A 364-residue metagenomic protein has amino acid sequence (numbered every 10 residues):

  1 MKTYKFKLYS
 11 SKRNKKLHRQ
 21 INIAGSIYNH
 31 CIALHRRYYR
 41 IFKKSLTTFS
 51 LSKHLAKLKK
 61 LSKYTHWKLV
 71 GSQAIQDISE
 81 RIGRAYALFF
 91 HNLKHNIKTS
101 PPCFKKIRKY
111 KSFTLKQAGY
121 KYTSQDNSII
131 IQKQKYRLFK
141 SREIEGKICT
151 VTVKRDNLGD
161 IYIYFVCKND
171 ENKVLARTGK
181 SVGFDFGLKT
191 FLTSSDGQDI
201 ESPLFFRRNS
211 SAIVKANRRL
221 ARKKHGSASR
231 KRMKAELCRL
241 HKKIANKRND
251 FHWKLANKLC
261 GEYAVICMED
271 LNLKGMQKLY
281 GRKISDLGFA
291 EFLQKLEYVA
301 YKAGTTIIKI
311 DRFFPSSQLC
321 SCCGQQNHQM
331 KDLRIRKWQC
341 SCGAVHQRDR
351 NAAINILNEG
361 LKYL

Functional and structural regions predicted by a protein language model:
M1-L364: Nucleic-acid substrate recognition interfaces
